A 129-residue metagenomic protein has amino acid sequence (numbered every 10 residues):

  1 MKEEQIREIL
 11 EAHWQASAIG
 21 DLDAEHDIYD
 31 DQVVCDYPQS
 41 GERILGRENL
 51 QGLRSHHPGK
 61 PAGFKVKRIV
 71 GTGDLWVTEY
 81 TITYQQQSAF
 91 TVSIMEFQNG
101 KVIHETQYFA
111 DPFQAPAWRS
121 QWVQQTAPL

Functional and structural regions predicted by a protein language model:
M1-D27, D31, S120-L129: Short, low-complexity N-terminal intrinsically disordered segments enriched in polar/charged residues
E3-E4, L22-G73: A solvent-exposed, acidic/Ser-Thr-rich amphipathic alpha-helical stretch
H13, E25-H26, V33, G46 (+4 more regions): Hydrophobic pocket/interface hotspot
P38, T81, Q107: Surface loops and adjacent helix of pleckstrin homology
A62-F64, Q87-I94: Short, surface-exposed coil-to-beta transition loops
V77-Q85: Short beta-strand segments that buttress and anchor functional surface loops
V92-A127: Short beta-strand edge/turn micro-motifs at domain boundaries
